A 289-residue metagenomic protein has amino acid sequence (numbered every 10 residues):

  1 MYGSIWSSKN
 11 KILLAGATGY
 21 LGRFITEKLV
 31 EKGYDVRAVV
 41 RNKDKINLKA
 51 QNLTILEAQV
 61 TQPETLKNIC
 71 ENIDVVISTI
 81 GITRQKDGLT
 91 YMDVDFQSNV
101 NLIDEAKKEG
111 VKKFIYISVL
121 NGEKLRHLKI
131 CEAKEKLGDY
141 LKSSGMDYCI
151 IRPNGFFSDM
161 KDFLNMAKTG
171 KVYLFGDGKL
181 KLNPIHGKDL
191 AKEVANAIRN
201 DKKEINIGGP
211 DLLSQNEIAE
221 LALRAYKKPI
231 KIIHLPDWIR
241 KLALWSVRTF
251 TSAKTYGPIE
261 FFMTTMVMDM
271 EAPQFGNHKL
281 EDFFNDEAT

Functional and structural regions predicted by a protein language model:
Y2-K32: N-terminal Rossmann NAD(P)H-binding glycine-rich loop of SDR-like oxidoreductase domains
I5, D237-T289: A hydrophobic C-terminal alpha-helical subdomain
L13, K43-N101, E105-K108, N121-E123: NAD(P)H-binding glycine-rich loop region in Rossmannoid oxidoreductase-like domains and their noncatalytic homologs
L21, V76, L190, V194 (+3 more regions): Non-catalytic, hydrophobic alpha-helical segments
I82, K86-K168: Glycine-/Pro-rich loop/turn segments that contact NAD(P) or position catalytic residues in Rossmann-like domains
S158-N165, N196-I205, K228-I230: Glycine/proline-rich active-site loop of Rossmann-fold NAD(P)-dependent oxidoreductases
G176-A197, K203: Substrate-positioning beta->alpha
K181-K188, I207-A225, W238-L244, H278: Substrate-binding strand-loop-helix patch in Rossmann-like NAD(P)-dependent oxidoreductase/epimerase domains
